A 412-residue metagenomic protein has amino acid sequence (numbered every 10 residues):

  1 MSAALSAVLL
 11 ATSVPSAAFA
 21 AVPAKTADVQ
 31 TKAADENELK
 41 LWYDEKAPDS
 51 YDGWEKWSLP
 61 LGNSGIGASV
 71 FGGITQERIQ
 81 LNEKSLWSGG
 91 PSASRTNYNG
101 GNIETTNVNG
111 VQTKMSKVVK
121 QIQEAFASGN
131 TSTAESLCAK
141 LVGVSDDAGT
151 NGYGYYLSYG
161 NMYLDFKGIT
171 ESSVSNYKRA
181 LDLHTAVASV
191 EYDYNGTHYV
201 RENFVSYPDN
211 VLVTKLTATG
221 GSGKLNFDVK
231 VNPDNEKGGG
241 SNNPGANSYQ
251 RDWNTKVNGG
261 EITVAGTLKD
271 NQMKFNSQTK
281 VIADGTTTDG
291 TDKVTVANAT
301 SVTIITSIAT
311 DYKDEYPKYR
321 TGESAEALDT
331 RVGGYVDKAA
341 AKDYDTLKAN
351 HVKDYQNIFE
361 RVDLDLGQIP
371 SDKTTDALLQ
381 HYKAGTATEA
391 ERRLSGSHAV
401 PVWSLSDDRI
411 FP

Functional and structural regions predicted by a protein language model:
M1-V8: Sec-dependent N-terminal signal peptides
L10-T26: Sec-dependent signal peptide cleavage junction
V22-P412: Aromatic-residue-lined binding/catalytic grooves and analogous aromatic/hydrophobic interfacial grooves in multimeric
